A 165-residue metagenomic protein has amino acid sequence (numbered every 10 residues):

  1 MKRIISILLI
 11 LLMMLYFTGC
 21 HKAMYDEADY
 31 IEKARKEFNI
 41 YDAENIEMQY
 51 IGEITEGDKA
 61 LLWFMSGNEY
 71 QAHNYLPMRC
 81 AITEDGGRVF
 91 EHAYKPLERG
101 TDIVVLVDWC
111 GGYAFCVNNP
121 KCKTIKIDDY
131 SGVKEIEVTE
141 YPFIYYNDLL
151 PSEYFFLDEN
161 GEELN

Functional and structural regions predicted by a protein language model:
M1-I5, L9: Positively charged n-region of N-terminal signal peptides that target proteins for export
Y16-G19: C-terminal motif of bacterial Sec signal peptides marking the signal peptidase cleavage site
K22-I51, N118-K123: Short, non-transmembrane alpha-helical segments in secretory-pathway proteins
E44-I82: Exposed beta-strand-loop-beta-strand "reactive/processing" segments of non-cytosolic proteins
A81-Y94, K126-Y130, L164: Surface-exposed loop/turn elements that mediate protein-protein interactions on large endomembrane-trafficking
D85-A114: Extracellular ectodomain segments of secreted/surface proteins
D108, Y113, V117-S131: Acidic, glycine-rich flexible loop segments
T124-N165: Ser/Thr-rich low-complexity repeats and stalk/linker segments
